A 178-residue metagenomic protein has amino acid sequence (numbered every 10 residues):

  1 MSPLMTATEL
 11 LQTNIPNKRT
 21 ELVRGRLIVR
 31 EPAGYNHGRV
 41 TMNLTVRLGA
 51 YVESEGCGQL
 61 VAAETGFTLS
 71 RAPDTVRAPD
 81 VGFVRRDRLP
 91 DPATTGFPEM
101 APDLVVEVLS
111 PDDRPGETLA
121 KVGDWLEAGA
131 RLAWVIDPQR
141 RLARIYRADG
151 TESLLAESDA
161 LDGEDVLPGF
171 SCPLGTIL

Functional and structural regions predicted by a protein language model:
M1-L178: Gly/Pro/Ser/Thr-rich low-complexity, intrinsically disordered segments predominantly at protein N-termini
